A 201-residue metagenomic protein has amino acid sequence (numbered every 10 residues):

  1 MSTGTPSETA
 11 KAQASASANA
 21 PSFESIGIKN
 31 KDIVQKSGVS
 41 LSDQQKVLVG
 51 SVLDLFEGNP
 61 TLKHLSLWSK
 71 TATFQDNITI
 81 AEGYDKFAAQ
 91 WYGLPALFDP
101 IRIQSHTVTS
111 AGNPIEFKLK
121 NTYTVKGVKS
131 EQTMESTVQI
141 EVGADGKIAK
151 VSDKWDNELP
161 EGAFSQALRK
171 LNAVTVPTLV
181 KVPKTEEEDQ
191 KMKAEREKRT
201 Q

Functional and structural regions predicted by a protein language model:
S2-G58, G143-Q201: Terminal "cap-and-tail" regions of soluble proteins that handle hydrophobic small molecules
L62-I115: A solvent-exposed, acidic/Ser-Thr-rich amphipathic alpha-helical stretch
V108-P114, E141-A149: A short, structured loop/turn motif at beta-sheet edges
K118-T124: Generic short beta-strand segments
S130-V138: Short, surface-exposed coil-to-beta transition loops
